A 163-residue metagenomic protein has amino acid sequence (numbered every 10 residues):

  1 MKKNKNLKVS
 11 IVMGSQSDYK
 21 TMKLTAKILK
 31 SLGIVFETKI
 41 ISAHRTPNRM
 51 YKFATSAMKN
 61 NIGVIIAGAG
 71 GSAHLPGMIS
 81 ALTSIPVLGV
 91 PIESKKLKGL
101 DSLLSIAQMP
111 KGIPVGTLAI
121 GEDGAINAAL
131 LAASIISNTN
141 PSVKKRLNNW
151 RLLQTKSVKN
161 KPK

Functional and structural regions predicted by a protein language model:
K2-K3, L7, M13-K20, L24 (+1 more regions): C-terminal binding/interaction regions
L7-R45: Glycine-rich phosphate/diphosphate-binding loop of Rossmann-like nucleotide-binding domains
K8-M13, E37-K39, I65-A67, L88 (+1 more regions): Short glycine-rich or small-residue beta-strand-to-loop segments that form or flank ligand, phosphate, metal/Fe-S
Q16, I41-A43, G70-G71, I92-K95 (+1 more regions): Short, ordered loop/turn segments at secondary-structure junctions
D18-M22, P47-M50, A69-M78, L97-L100 (+1 more regions): Short glycine/serine/threonine-rich phosphate/pyrophosphate-binding segments that cradle anionic phosphate groups
T25-S31, T55, L82-S84, A133-S134: Short, solvent-exposed amphipathic alpha-helical segments in soluble enzyme and RNA/protein-processing domains
T38-K59: N-terminal beta-loop-helix "entrance" segment that forms/cooperates in small-molecule cofactor or anionic ligand
F53-P91, K95: Glycine-rich phosphate-binding loop
